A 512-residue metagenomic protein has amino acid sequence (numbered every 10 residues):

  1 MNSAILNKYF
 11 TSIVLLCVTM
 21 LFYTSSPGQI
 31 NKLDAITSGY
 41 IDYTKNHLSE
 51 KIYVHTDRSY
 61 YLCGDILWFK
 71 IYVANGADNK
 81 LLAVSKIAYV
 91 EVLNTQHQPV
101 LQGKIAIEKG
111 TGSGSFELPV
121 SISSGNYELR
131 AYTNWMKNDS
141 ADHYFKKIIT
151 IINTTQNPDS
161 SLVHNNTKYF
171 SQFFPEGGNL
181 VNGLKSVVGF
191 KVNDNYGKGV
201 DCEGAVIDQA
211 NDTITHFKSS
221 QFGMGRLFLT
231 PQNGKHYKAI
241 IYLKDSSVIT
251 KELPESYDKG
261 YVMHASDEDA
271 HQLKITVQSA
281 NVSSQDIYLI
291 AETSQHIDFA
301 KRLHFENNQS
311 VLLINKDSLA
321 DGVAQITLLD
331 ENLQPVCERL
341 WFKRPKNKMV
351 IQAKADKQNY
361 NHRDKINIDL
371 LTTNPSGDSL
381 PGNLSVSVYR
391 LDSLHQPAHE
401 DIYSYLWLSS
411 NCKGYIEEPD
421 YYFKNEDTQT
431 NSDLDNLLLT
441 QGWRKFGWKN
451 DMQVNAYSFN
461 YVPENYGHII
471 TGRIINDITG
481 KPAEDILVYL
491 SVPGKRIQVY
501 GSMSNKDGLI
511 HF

Functional and structural regions predicted by a protein language model:
M1-A35: Bacterial Sec-dependent N-terminal signal peptides
E50-D78, F170-Y196, H271-V277, T327 (+2 more regions): Beta-strand-rich structural segments
I71, G103-L118, F217-P231, N308-S310 (+3 more regions): Glycine-centered loop-to-beta-strand initiation motif
L82-A88, K198-V206, S283-I290, D378-V386 (+1 more regions): Short, ordered, surface-exposed loop/turn motifs in non-cytosolic proteins
A88-Q102, G204-H216, A291-H296, V388-L394 (+1 more regions): Short amphipathic beta-strand segments in non-cytosolic proteins
G103-K104, K137-T154, P158-S161, D245-Y261 (+2 more regions): Edge beta-strands of extracellular beta-sandwich domains
I122-S123, T133-D142, L243-T250, H296 (+3 more regions): Short acidic/polar inter-strand loop motif in beta-rich domains
E128, D139-V163, F170, E252 (+3 more regions): Acidic glycine/proline-rich low-complexity segments
